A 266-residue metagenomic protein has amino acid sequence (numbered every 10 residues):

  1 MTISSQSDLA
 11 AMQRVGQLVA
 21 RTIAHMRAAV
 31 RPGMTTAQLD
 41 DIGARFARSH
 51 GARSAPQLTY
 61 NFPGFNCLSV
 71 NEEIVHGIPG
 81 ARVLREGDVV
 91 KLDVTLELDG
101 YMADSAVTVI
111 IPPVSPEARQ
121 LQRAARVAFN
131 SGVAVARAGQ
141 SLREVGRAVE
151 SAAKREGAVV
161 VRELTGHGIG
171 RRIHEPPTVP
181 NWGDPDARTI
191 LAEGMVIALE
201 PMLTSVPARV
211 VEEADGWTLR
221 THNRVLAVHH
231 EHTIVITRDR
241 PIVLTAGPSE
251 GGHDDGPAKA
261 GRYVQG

Functional and structural regions predicted by a protein language model:
M1-G266: Active-site neighborhoods and metal-handling regions in enzymes and metal-associated proteins
